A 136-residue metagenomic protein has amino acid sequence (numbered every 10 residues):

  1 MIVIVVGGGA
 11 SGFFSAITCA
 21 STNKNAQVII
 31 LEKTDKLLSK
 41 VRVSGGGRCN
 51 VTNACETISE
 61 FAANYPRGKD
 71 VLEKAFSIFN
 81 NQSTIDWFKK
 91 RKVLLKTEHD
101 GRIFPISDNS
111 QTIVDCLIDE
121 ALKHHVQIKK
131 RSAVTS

Functional and structural regions predicted by a protein language model:
I2-I30: N-terminal Rossmann-like FAD-binding beta1-loop-alpha1 element of flavoenzymes
G12-F14, L37-K40: Short N-terminal binding/cap micro-motifs at the start of the first secondary-structure element
I30, K96-T97, I128-K130: General beta-strand structural signal in soluble alpha/beta enzymes
G46-T97: Glycine-rich active-site loop/strand segments that organize a redox cofactor
L72-Q82, H99-D119, K129: Short beta-strand to alpha-helix junction loop
K130-S136: A conserved short coil-to-beta-strand element within the FAD-binding core of flavoproteins
